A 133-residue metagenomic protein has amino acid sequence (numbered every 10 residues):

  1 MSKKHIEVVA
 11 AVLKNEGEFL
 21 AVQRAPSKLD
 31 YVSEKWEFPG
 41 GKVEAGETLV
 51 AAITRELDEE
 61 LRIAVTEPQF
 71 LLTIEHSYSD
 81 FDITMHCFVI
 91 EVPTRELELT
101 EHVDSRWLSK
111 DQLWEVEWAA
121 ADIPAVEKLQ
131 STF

Functional and structural regions predicted by a protein language model:
M1-L20, K42: Conserved N-terminal beta-strand and adjoining loop/helix that marks the start of the Nudix/MutT-like hydrolase domain
S2, A64, T132: HhH-family (HhH-GPD) DNA N-glycosylase catalytic core used in base-excision repair
E7-V9, G17, I83-H86, V103: Change "...and in nucleic-acid phosphodiester-cleaving endonucleases..." to "...and in nucleic-acid processing enzymes
K28-E34: A conserved beta-turn-beta hairpin within the catalytic core of GNAT-like acetyltransferases that forms part
F38-F70, S109: The catalytic Nudix box helix
A64, I74-E96, R106, K110: Active-site-adjacent beta-strand/loop module that shapes the phosphate/pyrophosphate-binding cleft
V89, E98-L129: NUDIX/MutT-family hydrolases
